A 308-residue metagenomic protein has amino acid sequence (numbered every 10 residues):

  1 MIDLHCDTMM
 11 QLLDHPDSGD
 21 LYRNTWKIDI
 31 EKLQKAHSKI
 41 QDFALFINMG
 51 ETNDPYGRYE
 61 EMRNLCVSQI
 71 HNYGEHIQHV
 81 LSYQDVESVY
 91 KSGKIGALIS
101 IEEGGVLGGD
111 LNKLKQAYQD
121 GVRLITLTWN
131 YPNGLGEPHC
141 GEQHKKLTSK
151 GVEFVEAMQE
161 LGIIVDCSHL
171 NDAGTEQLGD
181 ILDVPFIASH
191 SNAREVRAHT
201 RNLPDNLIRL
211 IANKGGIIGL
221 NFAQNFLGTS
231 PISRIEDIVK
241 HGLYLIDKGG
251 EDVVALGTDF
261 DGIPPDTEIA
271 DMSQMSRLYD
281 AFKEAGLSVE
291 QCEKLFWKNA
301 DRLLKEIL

Functional and structural regions predicted by a protein language model:
M1-L220, N225, L243-I246, V253 (+2 more regions): Extended, charged catalytic domains and RNA/DNA-binding interfaces, predominantly in divalent-metal-using enzymes
N24, I232, E236, I269-S273: Soluble non-cytosolic domains of exported or imported proteins
F46-N48, G262, F296-R302: A short, acidic, flexible beta-alpha connecting loop/helix-capping segment that sits on the rim of active
N53-P55, A198-R201, S230-S233, D266-I269: Short, solvent-exposed loop/turn segments at secondary-structure boundaries
L147-T148, V152, I208-I217, F222-V239 (+4 more regions): Hydrophobic, well-ordered secondary-structure segments that either form specific early membrane-associated helices used
F222, K248-M272: Short acidic/histidine-rich active-site segments
S233-E251: Active-site/ligand-binding-proximal alpha/beta "capping" segment
A270-L308: Mid-to-C-terminal alpha-helical segments outside catalytic/metal-binding sites
